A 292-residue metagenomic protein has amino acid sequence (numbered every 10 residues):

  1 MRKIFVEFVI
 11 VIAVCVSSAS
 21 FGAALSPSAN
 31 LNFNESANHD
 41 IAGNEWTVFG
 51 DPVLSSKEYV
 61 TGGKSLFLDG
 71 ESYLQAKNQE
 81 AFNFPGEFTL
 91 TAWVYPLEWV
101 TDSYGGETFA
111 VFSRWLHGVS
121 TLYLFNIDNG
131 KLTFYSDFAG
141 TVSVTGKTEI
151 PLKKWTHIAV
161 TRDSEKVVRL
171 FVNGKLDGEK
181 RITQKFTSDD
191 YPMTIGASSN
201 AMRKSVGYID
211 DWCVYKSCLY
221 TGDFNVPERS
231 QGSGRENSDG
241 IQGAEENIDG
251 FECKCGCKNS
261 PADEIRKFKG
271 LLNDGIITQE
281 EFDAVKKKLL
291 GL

Functional and structural regions predicted by a protein language model:
M1-I4: Positively charged n-region of N-terminal signal peptides that target proteins for export
E7-S17: Bacterial N-terminal signal peptides
A24-N32, A37-G43, F49, S56 (+7 more regions): Extracellular glycan-recognition modules
T133-H157: Short, aromatic/His-centered strand-loop micro-motif at the edge of beta-sheets
K153-R162, L170: Short tryptophan-centered beta-strand motifs in secreted/extracellular beta-sheet-rich domains of glycan-recognition
K180-I209: Flexible glycan-contacting loops in extracellular carbohydrate-active proteins
C253-L292: N-terminal J-domain/J-like co-chaperone modules of DnaJ/Hsp40 proteins
